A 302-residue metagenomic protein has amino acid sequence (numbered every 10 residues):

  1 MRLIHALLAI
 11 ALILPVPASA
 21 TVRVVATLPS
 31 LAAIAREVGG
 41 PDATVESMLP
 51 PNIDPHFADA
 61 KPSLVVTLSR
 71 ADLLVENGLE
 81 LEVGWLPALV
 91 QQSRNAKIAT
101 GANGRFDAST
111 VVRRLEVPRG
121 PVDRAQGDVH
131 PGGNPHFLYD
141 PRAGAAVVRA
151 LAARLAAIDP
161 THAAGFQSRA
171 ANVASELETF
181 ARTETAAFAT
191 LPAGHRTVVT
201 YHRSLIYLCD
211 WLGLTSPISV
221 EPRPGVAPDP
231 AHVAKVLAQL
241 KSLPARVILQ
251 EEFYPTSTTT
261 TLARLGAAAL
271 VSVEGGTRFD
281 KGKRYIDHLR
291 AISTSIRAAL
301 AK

Functional and structural regions predicted by a protein language model:
I4-P15: Bacterial N-terminal signal peptides
A20-K302: Extracytoplasmic metal-acquisition and chelation regions
